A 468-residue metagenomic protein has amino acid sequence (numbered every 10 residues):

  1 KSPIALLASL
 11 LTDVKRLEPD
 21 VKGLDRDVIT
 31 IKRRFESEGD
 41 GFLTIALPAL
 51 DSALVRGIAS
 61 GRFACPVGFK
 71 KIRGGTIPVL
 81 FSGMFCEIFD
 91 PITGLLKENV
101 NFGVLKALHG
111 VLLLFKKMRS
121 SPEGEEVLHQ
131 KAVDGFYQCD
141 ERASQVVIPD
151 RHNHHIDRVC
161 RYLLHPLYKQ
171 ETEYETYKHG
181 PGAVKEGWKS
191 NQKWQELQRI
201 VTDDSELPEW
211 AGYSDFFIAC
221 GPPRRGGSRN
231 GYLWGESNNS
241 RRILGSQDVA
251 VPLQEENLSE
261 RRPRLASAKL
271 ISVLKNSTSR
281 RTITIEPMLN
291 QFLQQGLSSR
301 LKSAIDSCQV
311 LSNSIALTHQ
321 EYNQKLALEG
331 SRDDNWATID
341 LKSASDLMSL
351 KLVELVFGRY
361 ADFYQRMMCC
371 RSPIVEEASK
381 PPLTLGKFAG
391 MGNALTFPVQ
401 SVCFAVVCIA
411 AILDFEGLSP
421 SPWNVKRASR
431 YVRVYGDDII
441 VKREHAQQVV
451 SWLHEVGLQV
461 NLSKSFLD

Functional and structural regions predicted by a protein language model:
K1-L10, K15-I31, F35-E36, N239-D468: Core nucleotidyl-transferase/polymerase catalytic module
K1-S272: Non-catalytic, polymerase-adjacent accessory regions of viral genome-replication enzymes
